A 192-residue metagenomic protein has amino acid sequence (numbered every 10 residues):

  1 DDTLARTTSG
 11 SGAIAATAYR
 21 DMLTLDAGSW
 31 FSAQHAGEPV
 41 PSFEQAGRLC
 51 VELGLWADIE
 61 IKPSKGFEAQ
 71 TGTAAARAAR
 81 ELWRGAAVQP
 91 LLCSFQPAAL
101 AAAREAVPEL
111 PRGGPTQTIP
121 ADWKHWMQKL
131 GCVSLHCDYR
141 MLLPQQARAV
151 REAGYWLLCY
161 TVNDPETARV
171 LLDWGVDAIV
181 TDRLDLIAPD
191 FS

Functional and structural regions predicted by a protein language model:
D1-G114, V133, A153: Metal-dependent phosphodiesterase/phospholipase catalytic core, i.e., the His/Asp/Glu-rich active-site region
A33-A36, G113-S192: C-terminal active-site rim and adjoining tail of enzyme catalytic domains
